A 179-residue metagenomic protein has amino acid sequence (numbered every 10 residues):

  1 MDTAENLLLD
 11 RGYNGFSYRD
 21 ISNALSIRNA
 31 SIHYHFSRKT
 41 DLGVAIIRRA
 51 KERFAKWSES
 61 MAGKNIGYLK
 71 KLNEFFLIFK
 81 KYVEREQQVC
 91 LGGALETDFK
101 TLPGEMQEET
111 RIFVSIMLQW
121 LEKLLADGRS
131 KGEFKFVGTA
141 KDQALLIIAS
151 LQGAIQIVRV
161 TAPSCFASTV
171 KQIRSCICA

Functional and structural regions predicted by a protein language model:
M1, I47, K51, Q107-L118: Amphipathic, non-transmembrane alpha-helical scaffold segments
T3, L7-D41, A45: Helix-turn-helix
T3-D10, W57-S60, S150-I157: Solvent-exposed, amphipathic alpha-helical segments
A45, R49, E59-V89, A140-I147: Hydrophobic alpha-helical connector segments
K70, E74-Y82, S115-Q119, K123-D127 (+3 more regions): C-terminal peripheral helix-coil segments that are non-catalytic and often amphipathic
E84-E105: Amphipathic alpha-helical segments used for helix-helix packing
E108-F113, S130-L146: All-alpha amphipathic helical-bundle segments outside canonical DNA-binding/catalytic cores that form hydrophobic
